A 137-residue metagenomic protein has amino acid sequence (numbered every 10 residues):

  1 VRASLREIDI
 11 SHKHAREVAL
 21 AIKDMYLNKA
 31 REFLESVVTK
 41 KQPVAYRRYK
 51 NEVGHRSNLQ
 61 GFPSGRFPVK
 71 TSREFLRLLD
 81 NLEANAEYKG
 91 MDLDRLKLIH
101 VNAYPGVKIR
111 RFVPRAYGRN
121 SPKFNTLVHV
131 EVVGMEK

Functional and structural regions predicted by a protein language model:
V1-L93, L98, V133-G134: Ribosome large-subunit tunnel/peptidyl-transferase-proximal elements
K40, A45, P114-S121: Generic alpha-helical propensity signal that fires on short helical segments and nearby coil/disordered stretches
R48-V53, V113-A116, L127: Solvent-exposed, flexible loop/coil residues
N58-S64, R110-Y117: Low-complexity, polar-biased intrinsically disordered regions enriched in Pro/Ser/Thr/Gly
L93-A116: Extended, charged amphipathic interaction segments
G118-K137: C-terminal edge-of-domain segments
